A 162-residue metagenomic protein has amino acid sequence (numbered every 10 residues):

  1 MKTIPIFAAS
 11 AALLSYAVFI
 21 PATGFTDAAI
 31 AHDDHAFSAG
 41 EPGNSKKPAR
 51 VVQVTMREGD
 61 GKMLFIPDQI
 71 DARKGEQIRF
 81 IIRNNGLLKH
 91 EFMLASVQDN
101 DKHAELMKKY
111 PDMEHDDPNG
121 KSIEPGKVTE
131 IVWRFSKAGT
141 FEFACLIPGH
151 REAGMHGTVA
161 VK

Functional and structural regions predicted by a protein language model:
M1-A12: Bacterial N-terminal signal peptides that target proteins for export
S15-D27: C-terminal segment of classical bacterial N-terminal signal peptides
A29-H35, D117-K162: Extracellular/periplasmic metallocenter environments
I30-V51: A eukaryote-biased signal for short, well-structured alpha-helical docking elements
S45-Q77: N-terminal edge beta-strand
K62, K108-D117: Short beta-strand and strand-turn-strand segments in soluble, beta-rich domains
P67-M93, T129-K137, V161: Beta-strand cores of secreted/periplasmic/IMS beta-sandwich domains, seen most often in copper-related folds
Q98-K109: Short aromatic-acidic-glycine turn motif
